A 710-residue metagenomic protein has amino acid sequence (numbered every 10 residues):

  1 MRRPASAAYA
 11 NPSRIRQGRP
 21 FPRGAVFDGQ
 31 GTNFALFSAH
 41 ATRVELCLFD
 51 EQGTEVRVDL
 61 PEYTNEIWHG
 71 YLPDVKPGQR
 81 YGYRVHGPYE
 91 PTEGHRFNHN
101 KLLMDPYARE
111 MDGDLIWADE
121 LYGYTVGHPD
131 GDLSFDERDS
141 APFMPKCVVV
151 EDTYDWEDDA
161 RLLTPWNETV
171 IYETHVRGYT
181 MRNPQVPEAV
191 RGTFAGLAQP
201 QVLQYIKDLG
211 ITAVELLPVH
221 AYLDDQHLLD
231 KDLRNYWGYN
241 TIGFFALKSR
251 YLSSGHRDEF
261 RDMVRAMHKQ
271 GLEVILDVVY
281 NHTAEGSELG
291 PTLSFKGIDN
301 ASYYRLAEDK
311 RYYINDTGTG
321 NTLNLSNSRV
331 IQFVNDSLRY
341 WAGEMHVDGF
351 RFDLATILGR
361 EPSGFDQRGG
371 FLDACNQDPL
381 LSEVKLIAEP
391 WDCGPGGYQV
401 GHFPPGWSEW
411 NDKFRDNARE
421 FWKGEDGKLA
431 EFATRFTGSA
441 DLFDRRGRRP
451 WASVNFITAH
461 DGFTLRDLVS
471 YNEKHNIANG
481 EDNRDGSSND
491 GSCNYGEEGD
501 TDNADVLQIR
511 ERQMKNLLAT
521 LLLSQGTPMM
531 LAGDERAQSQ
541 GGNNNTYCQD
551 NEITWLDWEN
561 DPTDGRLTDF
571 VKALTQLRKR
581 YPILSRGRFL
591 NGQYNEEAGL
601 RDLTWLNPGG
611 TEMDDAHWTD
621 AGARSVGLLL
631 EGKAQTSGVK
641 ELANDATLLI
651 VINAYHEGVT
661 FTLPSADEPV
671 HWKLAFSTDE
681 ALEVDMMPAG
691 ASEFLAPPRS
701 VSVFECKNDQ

Functional and structural regions predicted by a protein language model:
M1-Y172, R177, I206, T501 (+4 more regions): Carbohydrate-interacting/catalytic domains
S38-H40, E62-T64, D74-K76, G87 (+19 more regions): Short, flexible loop/turn elements at secondary-structure junctions
R57, P184-P200, Y471-N476, K640 (+1 more regions): Short, polar loop/linker segments at the starts of domains and inter-domain junctions
G87-D155, Q226-R234, N240, Q270 (+3 more regions): Core domains of carbohydrate- and sulfate-ester-processing enzymes
E90-G94, T180-R182, Y222-Q226, H282-E285 (+5 more regions): Short catalytic/ligand-binding loop motif for oxyanion handling, primarily in non-cytosolic enzymes, centered on
S140, H175-V347, R351-L380, G397 (+2 more regions): Substrate-binding/active-site clefts of carbohydrate-active enzymes
V170-Y172, V214, V274-L276, F350 (+2 more regions): Hydrophobic faces of well-ordered beta-strands that scaffold small-molecule active sites in alpha/beta enzyme cores
H346, E361, Q367-A532, A537 (+6 more regions): Conserved alpha/beta catalytic core and glycan-binding cleft of carbohydrate-active enzymes
